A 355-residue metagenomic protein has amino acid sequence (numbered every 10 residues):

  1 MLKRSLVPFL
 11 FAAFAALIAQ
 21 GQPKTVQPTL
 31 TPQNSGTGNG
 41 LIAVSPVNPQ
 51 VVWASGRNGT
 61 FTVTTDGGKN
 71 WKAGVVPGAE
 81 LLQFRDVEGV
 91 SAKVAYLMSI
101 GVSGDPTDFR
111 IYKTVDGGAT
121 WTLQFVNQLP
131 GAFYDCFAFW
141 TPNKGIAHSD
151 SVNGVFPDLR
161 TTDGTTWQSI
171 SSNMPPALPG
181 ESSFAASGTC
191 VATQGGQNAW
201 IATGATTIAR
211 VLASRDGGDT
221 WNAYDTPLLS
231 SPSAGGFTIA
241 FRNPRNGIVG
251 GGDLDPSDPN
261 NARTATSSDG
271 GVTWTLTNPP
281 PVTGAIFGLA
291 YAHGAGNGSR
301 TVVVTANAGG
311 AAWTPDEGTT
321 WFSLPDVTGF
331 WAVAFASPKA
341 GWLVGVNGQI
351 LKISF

Functional and structural regions predicted by a protein language model:
M1-F9: Bacterial N-terminal signal peptides that target proteins for export
P8-A16: Bacterial N-terminal signal peptides
Q22-F355: Residue-level hotspots at or immediately adjacent to binding/recognition sites across diverse folds
